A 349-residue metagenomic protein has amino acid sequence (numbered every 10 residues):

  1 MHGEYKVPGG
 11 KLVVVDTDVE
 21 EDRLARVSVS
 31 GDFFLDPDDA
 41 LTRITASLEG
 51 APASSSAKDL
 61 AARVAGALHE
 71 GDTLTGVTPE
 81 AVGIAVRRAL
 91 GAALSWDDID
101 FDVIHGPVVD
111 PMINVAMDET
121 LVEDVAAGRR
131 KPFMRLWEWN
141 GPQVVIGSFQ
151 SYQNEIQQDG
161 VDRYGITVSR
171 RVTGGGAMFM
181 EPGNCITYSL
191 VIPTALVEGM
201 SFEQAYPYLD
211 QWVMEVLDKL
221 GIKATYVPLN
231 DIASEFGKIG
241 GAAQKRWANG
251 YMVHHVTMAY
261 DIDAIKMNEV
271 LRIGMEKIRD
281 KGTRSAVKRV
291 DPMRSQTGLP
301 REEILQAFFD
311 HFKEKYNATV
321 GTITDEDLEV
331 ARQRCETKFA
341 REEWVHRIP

Functional and structural regions predicted by a protein language model:
M1-P8, L12, T73-D159, R163 (+3 more regions): Active-site loop/lid in soluble adenylation, ligation, and acyl-transfer enzymes
G3-G9, V14-D18, L24-S30, Q157-Q158 (+3 more regions): Catalytic beta-strand/loop module used to bind and position nucleotide/cofactor moieties in cofactor-attachment
L12-V14, V19-A92, M293: Active-site- and interface-proximal helix/loop "cap" or "latch" segments in soluble metabolic and energy-transducing
V19-E21, G31-F33, E138-N140, S148-Q150 (+2 more regions): Short glycine-rich, polar/acidic loop-and-turn segments at beta strand-coil junctions
L24, R129-F133, N140-P142, R163-I166 (+3 more regions): Short coil/turn connectors at secondary-structure junctions
A53, I166, I222, N317-A318: Short aromatic/hydrophobic-glycine micro-motifs
T167-V172, T194-L196: Glycine/charged-rich beta-loop-alpha catalytic/anionic-binding loops adjacent to active sites
